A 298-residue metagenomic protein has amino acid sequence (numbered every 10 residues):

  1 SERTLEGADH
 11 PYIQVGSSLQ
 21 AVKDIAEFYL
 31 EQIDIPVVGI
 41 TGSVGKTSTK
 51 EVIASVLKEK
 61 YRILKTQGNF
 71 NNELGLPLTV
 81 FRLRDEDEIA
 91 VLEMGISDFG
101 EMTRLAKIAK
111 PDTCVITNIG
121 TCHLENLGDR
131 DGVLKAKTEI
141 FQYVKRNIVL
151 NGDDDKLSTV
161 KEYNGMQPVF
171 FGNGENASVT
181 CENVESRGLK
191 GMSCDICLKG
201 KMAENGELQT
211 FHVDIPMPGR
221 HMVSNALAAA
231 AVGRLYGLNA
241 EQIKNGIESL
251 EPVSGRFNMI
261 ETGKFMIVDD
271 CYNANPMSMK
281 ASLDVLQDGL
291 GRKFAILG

Functional and structural regions predicted by a protein language model:
S1, Q67, L150-G152, G172 (+1 more regions): Short beta-strand/turn micro-motifs composed of small residues that flank or help shape donor/cofactor-binding pockets
L5-H10, V115-I267, G291-R292: Acidic, Mg2+-coordinating active-site environments of NTP-dependent enzymes
H10-Q20: N-terminal pre-Walker A segment at the start of P-loop NTPase domains
A21-G152, S158-M166, D288-L290: Phosphate-binding loop of NTP-binding sites
V52, G75, L227-A231, A281: Short amphipathic alpha-helical face segments that pack within enzyme cores and frequently flank/anchor catalytic
K65-Q67, L92, P216, A230 (+3 more regions): Thr-Gly-centered strand-to-loop micro-motif
T79-I89, F257-D269: Switch I (G2) and immediately adjacent beta-strands of P-loop GTPase domains
V253-G255, C271-G298: Active-site beta-alpha connecting loops in nucleotide-dependent enzymes
